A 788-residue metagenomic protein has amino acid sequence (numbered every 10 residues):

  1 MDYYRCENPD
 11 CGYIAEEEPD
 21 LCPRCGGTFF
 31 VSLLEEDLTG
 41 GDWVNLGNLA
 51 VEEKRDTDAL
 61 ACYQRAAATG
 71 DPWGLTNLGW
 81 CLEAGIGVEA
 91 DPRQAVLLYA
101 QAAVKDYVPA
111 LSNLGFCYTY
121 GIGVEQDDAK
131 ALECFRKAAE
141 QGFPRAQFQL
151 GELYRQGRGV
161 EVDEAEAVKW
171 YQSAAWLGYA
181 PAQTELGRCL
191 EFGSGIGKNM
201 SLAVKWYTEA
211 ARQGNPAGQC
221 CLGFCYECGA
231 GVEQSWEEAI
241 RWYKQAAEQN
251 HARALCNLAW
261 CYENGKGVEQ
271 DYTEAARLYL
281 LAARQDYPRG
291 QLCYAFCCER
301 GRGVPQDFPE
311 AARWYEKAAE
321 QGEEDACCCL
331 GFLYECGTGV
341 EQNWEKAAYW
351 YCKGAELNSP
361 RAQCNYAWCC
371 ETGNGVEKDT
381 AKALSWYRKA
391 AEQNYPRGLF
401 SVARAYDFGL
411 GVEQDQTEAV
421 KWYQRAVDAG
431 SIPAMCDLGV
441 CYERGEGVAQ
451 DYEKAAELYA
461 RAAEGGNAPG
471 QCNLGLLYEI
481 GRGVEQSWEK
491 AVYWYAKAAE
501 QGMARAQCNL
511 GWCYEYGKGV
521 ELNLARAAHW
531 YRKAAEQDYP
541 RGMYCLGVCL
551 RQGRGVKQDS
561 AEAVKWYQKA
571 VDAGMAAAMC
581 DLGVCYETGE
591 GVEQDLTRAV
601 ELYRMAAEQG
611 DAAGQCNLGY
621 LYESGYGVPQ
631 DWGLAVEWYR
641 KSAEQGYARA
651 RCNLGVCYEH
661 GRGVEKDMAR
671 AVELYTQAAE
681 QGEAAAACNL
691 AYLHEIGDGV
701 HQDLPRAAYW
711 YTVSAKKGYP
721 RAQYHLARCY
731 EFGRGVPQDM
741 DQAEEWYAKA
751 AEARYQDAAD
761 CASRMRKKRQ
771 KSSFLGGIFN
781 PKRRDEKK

Functional and structural regions predicted by a protein language model:
C6-N8, C22-C25: Short cysteine-rich clusters marking metal-coordination/redox-active sites
D10-A15, G26: Cys/His-coordinated zinc-binding microdomains
G26-E36: Short Cys/His-rich micro-motifs in 6-15 aa windows
L38, A68-D71, A84-I86, V104-Y107 (+52 more regions): Short helix-capping/linker turns of helical repeat alpha-solenoids
V44-V51, L75-A84, N113-Y120, Q149-Q156 (+17 more regions): Hydrophobic face of amphipathic alpha-helices that form TPR/SEL1-like repeat modules and related alpha-solenoid
